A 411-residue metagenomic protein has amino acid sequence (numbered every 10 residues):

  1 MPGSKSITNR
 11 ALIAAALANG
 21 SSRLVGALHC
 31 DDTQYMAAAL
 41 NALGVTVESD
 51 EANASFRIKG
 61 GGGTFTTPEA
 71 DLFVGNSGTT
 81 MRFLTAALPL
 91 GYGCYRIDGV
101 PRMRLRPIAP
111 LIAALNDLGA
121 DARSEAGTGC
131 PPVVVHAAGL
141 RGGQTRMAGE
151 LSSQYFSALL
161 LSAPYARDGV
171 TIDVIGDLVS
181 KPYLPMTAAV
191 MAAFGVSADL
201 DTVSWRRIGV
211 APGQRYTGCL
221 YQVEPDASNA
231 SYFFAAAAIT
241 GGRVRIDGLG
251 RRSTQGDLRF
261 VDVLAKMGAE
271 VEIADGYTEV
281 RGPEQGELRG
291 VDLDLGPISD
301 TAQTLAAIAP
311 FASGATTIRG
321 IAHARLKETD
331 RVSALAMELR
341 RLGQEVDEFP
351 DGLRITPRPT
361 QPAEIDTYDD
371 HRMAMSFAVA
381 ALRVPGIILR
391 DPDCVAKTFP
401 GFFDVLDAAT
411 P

Functional and structural regions predicted by a protein language model:
M1-P411: Short, structured segments at the rim of ligand-binding sites
